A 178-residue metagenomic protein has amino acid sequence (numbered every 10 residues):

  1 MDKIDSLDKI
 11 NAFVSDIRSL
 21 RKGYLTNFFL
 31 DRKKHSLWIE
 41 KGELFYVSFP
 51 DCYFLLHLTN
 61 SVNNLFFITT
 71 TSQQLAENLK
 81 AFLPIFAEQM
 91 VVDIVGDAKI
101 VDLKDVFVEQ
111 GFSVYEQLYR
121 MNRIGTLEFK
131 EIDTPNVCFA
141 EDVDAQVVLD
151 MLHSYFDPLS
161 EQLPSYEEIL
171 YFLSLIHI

Functional and structural regions predicted by a protein language model:
M1-D2, G42-L44, E109-V114: Short glycine-aromatic motifs
M1-D31, L118, K130-Q162: Short amphipathic alpha-helix that is part of the acyltransferase structural core
I4-H35, K80-K104: An N-terminal domain-start capping segment
N27-F82: Conserved donor-binding loop and adjoining core beta-sheet/short helix segment in diverse acyl/aminoacyl transferases
F54-L56, L65-F66, V92-I94, M121 (+1 more regions): Hydrophobic beta-strand residues in large extracellular and virion-surface proteins
T70-D133: Acyl-donor-binding surface of acyltransferase catalytic domains
L163-L170: A cross-taxonomic marker for long C-terminal extensions/tails that follow the last structured domain
I176-I178: Conserved small/polar residues in nucleotide/adenosyl-binding loops
